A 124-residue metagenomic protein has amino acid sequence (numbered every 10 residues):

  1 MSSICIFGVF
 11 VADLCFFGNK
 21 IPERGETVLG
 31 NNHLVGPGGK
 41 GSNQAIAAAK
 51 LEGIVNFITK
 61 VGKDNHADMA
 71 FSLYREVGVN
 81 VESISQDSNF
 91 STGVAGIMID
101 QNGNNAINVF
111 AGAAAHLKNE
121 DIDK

Functional and structural regions predicted by a protein language model:
M1-K60, A67-M69, V79: Glycine-rich phosphate/adenosyl-contacting loop at the front of the ribokinase-like
S2, T92-V94, N105: Change "...and in nucleic-acid phosphodiester-cleaving endonucleases..." to "...and in nucleic-acid processing enzymes
N32-G39, N43, N65, F90-S91 (+2 more regions): Residues at secondary-structure transition points
N56, V94, G112: Short, flexible active-site loop motifs that bind/organize anionic cofactors or intermediates
V61-G62, V109: Short alpha-helical "patches" and their helix-cap loops
N65-V77, A95-M98, G103: Active-site-proximal loop->helix
L73-F90: A glycine-rich helix N-cap at a beta->alpha junction
Q86-D87, I97-K124: Conserved phosphate-binding/catalytic loop of the ribokinase/pfkB sugar-kinase fold
